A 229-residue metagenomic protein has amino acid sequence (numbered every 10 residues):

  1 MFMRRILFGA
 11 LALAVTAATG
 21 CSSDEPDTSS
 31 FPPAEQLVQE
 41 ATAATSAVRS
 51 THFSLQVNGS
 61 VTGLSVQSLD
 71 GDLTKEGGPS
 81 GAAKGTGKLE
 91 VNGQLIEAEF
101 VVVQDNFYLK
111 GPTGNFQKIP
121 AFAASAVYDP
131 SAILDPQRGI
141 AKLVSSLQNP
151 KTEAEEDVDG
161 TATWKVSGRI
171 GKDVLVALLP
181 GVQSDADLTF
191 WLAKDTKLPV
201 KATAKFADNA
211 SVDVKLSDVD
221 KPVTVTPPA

Functional and structural regions predicted by a protein language model:
M1-A12: N-terminal export and membrane-targeting signals
F2, S22-A229: Subset-of-secretome marker
L13-V15, V91: Generic detector of low-complexity/intrinsically disordered segments and short hydrophobic N-terminal stretches
A17-G20: C-terminal motif of bacterial Sec signal peptides marking the signal peptidase cleavage site
